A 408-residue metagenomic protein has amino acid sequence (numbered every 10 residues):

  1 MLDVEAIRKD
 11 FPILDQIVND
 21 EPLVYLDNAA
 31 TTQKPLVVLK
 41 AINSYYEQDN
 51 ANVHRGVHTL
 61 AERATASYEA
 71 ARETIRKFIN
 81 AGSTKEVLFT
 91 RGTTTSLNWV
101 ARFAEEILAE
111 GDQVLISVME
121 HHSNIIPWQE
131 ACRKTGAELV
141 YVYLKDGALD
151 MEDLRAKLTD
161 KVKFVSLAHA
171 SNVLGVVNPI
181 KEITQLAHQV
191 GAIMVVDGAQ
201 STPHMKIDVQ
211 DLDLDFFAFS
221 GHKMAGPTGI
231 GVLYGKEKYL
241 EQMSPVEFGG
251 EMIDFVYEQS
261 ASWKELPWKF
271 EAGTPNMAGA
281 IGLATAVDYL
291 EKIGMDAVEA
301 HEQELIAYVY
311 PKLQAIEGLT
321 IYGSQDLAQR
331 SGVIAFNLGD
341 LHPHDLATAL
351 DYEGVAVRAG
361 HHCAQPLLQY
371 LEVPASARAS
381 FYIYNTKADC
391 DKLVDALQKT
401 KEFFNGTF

Functional and structural regions predicted by a protein language model:
M1-F408: Pyridoxal 5′-phosphate
